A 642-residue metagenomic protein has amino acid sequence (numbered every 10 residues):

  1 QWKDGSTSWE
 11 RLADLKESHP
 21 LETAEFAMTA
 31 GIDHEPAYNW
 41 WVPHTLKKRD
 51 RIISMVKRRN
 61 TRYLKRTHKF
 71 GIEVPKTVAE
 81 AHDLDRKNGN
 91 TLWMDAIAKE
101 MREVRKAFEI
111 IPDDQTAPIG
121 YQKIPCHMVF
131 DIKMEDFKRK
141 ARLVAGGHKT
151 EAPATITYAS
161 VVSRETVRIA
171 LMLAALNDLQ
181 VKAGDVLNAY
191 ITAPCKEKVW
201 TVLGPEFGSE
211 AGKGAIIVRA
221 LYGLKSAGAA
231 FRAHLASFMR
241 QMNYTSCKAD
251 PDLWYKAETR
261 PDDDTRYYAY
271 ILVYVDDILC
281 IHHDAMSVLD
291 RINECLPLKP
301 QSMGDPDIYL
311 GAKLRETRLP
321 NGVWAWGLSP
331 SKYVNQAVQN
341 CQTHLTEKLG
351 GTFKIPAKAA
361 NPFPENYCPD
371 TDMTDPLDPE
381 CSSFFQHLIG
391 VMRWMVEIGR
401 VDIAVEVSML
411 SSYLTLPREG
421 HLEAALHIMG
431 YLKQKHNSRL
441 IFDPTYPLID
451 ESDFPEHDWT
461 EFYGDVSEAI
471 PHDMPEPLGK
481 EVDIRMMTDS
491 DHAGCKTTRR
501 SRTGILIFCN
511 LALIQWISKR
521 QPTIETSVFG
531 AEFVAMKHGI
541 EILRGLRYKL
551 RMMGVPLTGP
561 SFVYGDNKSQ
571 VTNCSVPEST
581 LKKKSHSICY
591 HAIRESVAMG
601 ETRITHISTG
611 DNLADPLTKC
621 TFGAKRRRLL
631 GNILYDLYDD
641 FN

Functional and structural regions predicted by a protein language model:
Q1-K76, L92, A96-K99, K106: Long, charged, low-complexity intrinsically disordered regions
R11, V78, I97, V104 (+22 more regions): Mobile genetic element proteins and their domesticated derivatives, centered on retroelements and DNA transposons
P20-L21, M28, F108, T116-P118 (+4 more regions): Catalytic-core region of right-hand nucleic acid polymerases
N90-R168, S246-Y274, D450-E451: Conserved beta-strand/loop block within the catalytic cores of divalent metal-dependent phospho-transfer/hydrolysis
E151, I507-V534: A short, polar/acidic, helix/strand-boundary loop motif
R168-L171, L221, G304-E451, S608 (+1 more regions): C-terminal reverse transcriptase regions that engage the nucleic-acid substrate
Y190-L203, Y222-A227, K256-T259, D263-K299 (+3 more regions): Catalytic palm subdomain of template-directed nucleic-acid polymerases, centered on the conserved carboxylate motif
S412-L416, D483, P522-N642: RNase H-like nuclease module associated with reverse transcription
